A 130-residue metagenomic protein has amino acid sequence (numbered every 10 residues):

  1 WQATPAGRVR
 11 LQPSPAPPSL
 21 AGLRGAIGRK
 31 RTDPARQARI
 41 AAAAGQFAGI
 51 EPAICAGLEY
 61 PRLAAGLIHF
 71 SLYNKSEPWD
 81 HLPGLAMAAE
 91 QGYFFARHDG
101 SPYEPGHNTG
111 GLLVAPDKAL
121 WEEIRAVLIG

Functional and structural regions predicted by a protein language model:
W1-Y60, L112-G130: Acidic beta-strand-loop-alpha-helix segment within the catalytic core of divalent metal-dependent phosphate-processing
R39-G45, L58-G130: Oxyanion/phosphate-interacting regions
